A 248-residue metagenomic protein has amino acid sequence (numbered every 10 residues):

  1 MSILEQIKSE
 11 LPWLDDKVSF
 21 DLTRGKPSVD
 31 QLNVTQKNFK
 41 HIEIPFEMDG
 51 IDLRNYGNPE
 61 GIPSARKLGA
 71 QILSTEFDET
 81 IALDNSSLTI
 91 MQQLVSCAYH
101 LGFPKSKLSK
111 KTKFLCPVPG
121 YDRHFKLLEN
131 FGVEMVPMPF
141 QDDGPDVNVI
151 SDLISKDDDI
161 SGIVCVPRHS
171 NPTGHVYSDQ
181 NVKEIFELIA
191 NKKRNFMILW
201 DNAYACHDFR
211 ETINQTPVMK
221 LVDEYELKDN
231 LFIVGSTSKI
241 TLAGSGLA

Functional and structural regions predicted by a protein language model:
M1-E60, S64, Q71: N-terminal "arm"/small-domain region of PLP-dependent enzymes with the aminotransferase-like
V18, R194-F196: Short, well-ordered coil/turn segments that N-cap beta-strands
S19, T112, I160-S161, L231 (+1 more regions): Conserved acidic residues
R24, M138-F140, S236: Active-site donor-binding loop signature of nucleotide-sugar glycosyltransferases
Q31-Q36, F209-I213, G244-L247: Short aromatic-enriched loop/helix-cap "lid" or pocket-rim segments at secondary-structure transitions that line
I51-R194, A205-E226: Conserved core of the PLP fold type I
V166-S170, V222-S245: Active-site PLP-lysine loop of aminotransferase-like
L199-W200: Generic enzyme active-site microenvironment
